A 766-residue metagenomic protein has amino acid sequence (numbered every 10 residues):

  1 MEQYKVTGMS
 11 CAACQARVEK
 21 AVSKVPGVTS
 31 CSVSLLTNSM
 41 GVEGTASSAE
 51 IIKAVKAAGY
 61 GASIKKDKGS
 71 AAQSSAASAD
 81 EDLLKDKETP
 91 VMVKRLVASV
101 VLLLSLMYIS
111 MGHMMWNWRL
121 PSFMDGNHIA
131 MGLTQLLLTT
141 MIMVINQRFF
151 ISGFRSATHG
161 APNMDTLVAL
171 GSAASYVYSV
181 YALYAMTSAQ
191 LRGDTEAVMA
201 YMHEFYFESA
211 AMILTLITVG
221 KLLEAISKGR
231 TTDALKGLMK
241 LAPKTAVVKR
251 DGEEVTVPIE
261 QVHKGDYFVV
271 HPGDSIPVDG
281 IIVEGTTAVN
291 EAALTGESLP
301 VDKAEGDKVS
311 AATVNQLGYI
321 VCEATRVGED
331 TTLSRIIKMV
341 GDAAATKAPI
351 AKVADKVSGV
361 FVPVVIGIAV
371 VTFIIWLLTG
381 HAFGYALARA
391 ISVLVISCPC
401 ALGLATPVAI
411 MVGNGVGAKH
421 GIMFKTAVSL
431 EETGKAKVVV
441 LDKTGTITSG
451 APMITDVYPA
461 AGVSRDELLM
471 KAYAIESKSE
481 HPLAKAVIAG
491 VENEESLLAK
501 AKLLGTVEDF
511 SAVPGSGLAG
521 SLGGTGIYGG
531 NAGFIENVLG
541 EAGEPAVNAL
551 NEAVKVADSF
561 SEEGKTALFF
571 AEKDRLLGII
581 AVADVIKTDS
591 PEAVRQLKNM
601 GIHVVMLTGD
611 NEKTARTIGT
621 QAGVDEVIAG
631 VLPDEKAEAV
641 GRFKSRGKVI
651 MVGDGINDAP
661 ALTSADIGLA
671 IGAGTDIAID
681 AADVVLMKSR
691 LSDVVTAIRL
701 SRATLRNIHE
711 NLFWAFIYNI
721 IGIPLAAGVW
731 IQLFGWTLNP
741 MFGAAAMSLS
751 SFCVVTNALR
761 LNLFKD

Functional and structural regions predicted by a protein language model:
M1-G132, R155, G252-E254, K338-T346 (+1 more regions): Flexible metal-binding regulatory segments at protein termini and peripheral loops
P26-E43, S48, E204-F205, K236-D330 (+2 more regions): Conserved cytosolic catalytic loops of P-type ATPases
T29, A436, G524, P545-N548 (+3 more regions): Conserved ATP-binding TGD loop and adjacent catalytic N/P-domain core of P-type ATPases
V91-T245, K356, V457, G735-L738: Transmembrane helix-loop-helix hairpins at the membrane interface
K94, T313, G434-E480, P514-V605 (+2 more regions): ATP-driven catalytic headpiece of P-type ATPases
M115-I129, T158, V177, V416 (+8 more regions): Membrane-embedded alpha-helical bundles of multi-pass transporters
M186, T195-E196, A211-P272, K303 (+4 more regions): Juxtamembrane coupling segments of multi-pass membrane pumps/enzymes
L294, V353, A388, A401-I475 (+4 more regions): Conserved catalytic phosphorylation-site environment of P-type ATPases
